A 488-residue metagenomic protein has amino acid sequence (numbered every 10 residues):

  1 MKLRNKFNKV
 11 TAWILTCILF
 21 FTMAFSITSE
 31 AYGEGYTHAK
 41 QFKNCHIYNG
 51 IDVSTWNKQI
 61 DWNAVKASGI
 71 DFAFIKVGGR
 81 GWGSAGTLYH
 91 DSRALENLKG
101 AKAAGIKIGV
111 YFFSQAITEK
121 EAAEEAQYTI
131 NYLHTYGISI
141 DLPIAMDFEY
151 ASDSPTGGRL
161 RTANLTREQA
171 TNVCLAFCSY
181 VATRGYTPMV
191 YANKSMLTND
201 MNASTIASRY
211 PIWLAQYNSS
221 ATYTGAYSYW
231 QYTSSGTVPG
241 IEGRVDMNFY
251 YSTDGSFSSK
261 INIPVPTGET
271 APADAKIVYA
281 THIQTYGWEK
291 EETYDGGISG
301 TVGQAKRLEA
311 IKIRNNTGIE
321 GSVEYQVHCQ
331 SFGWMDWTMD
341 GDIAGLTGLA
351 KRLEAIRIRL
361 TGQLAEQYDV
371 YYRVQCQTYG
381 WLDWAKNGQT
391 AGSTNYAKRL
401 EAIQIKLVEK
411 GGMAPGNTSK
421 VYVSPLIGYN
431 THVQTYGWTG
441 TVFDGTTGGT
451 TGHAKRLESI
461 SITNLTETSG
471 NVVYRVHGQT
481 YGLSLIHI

Functional and structural regions predicted by a protein language model:
L3-I14: Bacterial N-terminal signal peptides that target proteins for export
F21-G35: Sec-dependent signal peptide cleavage junction
E34-N57, N63, I206-T270: Functionally critical loop-and-helix segments that line ligand-binding/catalytic clefts of soluble enzyme domains
G35-H38, F42-A176, A182-R184: Substrate-binding cleft of extracellular glycoside hydrolase catalytic domains
Y186-T198: Aromatic-lined carbohydrate-recognition surfaces of secreted/lumenal glycan-active proteins
I277-I283, L308, I313-N315, V323-H328 (+11 more regions): Fold-core signature of tandem repeat domains
G297-Q304, N315-N316, D342-A350, L360-L364 (+3 more regions): Tandem-repeat/low-complexity and Cys-motif detector
I486-I488: Conserved small/polar residues in nucleotide/adenosyl-binding loops
